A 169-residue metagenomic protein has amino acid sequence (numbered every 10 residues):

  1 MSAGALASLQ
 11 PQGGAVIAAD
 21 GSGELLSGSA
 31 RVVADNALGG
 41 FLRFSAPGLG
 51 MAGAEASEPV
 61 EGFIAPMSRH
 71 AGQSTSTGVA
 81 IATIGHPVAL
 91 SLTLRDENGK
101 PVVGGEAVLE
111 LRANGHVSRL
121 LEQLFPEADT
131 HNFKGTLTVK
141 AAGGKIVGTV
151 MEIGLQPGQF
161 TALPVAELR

Functional and structural regions predicted by a protein language model:
M1-R169: Gly/Pro-rich, tryptophan- and cysteine-flecked surface segments typical of secreted/extracellular proteins
